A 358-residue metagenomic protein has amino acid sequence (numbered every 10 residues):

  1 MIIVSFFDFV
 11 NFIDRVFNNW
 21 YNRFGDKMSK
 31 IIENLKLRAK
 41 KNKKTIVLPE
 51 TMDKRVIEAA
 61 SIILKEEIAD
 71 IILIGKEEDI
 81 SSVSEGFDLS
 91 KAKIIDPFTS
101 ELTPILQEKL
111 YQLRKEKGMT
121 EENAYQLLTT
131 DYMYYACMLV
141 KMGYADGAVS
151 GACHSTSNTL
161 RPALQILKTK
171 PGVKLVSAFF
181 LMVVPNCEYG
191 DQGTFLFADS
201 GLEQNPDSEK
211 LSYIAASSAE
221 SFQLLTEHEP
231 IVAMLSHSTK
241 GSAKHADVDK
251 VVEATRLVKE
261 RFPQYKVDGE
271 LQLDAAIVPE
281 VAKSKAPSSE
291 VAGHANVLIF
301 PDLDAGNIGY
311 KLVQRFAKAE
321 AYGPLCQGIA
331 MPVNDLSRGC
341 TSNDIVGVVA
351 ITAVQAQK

Functional and structural regions predicted by a protein language model:
S5-K27: Short, Lys/Arg-enriched N-terminal segments with co-localized hydrophobic residues within the first ~10-30 amino acids
M28-A292, V297-K358: Anion-binding alpha/beta catalytic cores of soluble intermediary-metabolism enzymes, centered on
